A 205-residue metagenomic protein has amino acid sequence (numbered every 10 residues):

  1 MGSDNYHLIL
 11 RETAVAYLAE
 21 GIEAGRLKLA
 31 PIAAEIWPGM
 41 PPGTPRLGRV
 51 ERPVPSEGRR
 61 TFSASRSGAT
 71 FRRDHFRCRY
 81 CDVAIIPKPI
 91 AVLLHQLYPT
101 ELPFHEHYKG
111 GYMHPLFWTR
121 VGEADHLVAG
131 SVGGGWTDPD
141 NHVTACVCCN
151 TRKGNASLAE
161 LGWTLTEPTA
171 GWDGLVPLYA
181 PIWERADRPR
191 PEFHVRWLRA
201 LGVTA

Functional and structural regions predicted by a protein language model:
M1-A69, R73-H75, D82-P89, A200-A205: A boundary/linker detector
D74-F76, D125, T144: Residue-level detector of short, conserved catalytic/binding motifs and their immediate flanks
C78-C81, C146-C149: Short cysteine-rich clusters marking metal-coordination/redox-active sites
I85-H142, K153, L158, W163-P168: Histidine-centered nuclease catalytic patch
C148-T151, P181: Short basic/hydrophobic patches in alpha-helices and adjacent helix-turn junctions that form amphipathic surface motifs
L158-D187: Structured partner-binding subdomains within large eukaryotic complex subunits
W183-A205: Short flanking/linker segments adjacent to small metal-binding domains or redox-active Cys/His motifs
